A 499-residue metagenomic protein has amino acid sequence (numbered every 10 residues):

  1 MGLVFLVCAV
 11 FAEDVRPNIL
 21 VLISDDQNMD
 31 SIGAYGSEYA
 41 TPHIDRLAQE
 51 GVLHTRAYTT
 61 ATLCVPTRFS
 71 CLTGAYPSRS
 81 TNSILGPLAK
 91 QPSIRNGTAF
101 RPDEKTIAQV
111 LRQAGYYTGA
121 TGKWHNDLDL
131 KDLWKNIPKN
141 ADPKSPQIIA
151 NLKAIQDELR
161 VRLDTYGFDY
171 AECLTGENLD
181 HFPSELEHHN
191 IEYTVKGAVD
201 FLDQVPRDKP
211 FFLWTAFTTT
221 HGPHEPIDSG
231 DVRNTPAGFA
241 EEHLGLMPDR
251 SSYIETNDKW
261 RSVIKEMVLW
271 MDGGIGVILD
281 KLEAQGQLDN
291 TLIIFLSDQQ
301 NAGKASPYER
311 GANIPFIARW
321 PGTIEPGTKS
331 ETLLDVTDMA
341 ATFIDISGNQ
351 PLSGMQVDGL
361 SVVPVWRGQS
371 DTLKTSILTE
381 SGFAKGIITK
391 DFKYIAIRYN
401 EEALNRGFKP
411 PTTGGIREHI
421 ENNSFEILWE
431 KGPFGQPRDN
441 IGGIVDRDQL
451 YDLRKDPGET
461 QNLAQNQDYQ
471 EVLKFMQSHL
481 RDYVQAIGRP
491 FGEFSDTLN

Functional and structural regions predicted by a protein language model:
M1-C8: Bacterial N-terminal signal peptides
V15-L20, E50-T55, R112-G119, Y166-F168 (+4 more regions): Loop/turn elements at helix/coil->beta-strand transitions in domains of secreted/extracellular proteins
P17, S24-Y39, I148-T165, Y170-V357 (+6 more regions): Active-site-proximal cap/lid insertion segments
V21-L22, N28-T121, N126-N140, F168-G176 (+2 more regions): Active-site segment of extracytoplasmic enzymes that catalyze sulfate/phosphate-ester chemistry
T60, F100, S306-E309, I377-L378 (+2 more regions): Short Gly/Pro-enriched turn/cap motifs at secondary-structure boundaries
A108, D200-D203, F383-I388, Y394 (+1 more regions): Short, surface-exposed beta-strand/loop micro-motifs that present aromatic residues
A120, L480-F494: Bilobed periplasmic-binding protein-like "clamshell/Venus-flytrap" ligand-binding domains
L334-T337, A341-S347, G359-V363, I377-K390 (+2 more regions): Secreted, luminal/periplasmic, and some membrane-associated catalytic domains that remodel anionic oxygen-ester
